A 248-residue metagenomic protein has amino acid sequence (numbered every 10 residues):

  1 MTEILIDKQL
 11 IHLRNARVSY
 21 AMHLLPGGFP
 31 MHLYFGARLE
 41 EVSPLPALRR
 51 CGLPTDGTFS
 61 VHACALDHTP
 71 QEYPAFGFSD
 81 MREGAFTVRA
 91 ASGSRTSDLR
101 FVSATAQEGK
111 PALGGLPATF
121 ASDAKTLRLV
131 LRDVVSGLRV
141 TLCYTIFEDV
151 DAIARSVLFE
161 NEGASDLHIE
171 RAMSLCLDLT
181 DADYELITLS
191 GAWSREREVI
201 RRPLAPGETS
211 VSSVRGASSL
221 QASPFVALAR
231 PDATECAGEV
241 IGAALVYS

Functional and structural regions predicted by a protein language model:
I4, Q9-H12, A16, Y20 (+1 more regions): Polysaccharide-binding surfaces and accessory modules of carbohydrate-active proteins
H23-P26: Contiguous, structured surface segment used for ligand recognition
